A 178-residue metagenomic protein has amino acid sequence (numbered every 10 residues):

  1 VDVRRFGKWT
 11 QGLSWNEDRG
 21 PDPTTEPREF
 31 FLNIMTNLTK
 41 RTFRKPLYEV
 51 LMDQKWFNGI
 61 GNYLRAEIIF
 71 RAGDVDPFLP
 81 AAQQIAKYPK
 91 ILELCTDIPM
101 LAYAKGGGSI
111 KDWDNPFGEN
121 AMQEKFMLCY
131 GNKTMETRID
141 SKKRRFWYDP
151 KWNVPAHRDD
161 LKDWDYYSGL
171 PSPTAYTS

Functional and structural regions predicted by a protein language model:
V1-D74, F78, Q83-L92, D97: Phosphate/anion-contacting hairpin/loop surfaces
T96-S178: C-terminal accessory segment of soluble enzyme catalytic cores
